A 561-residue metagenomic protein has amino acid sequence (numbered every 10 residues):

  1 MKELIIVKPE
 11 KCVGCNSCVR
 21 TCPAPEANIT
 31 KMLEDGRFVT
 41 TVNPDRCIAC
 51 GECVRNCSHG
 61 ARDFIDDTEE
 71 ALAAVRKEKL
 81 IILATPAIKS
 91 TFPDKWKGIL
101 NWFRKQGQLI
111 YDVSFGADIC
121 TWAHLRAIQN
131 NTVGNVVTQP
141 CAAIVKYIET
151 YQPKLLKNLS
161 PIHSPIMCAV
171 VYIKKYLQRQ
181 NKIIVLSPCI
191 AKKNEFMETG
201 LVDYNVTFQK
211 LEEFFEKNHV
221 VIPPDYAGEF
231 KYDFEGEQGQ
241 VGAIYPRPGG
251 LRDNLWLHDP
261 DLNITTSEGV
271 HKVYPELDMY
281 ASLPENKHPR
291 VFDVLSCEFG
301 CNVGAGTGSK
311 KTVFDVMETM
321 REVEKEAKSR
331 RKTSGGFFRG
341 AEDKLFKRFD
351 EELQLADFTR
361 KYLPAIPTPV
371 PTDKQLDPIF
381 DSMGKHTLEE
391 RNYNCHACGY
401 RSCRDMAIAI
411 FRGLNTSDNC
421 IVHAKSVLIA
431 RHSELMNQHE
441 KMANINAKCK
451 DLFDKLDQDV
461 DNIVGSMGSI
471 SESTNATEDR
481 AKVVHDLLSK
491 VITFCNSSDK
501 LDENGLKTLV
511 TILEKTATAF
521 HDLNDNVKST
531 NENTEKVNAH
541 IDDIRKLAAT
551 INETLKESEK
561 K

Functional and structural regions predicted by a protein language model:
M1-I6, L33-T40, E276-L283, Q375-K385: Short Cys/His-rich Zn2+-coordinating modules
L4, S17-T41, I48, E52-T68 (+2 more regions): Iron-sulfur cluster-binding cysteine motifs and their immediate structural context in ferredoxin-like electron-transfer
P9-C15, V19, P44-C50, V54 (+7 more regions): Residues immediately within or flanking Cys/His clusters that coordinate Zn2+ in small zinc-binding modules
I65-D381, R391, R401-R412: Iron-sulfur-associated redox domains of electron-transfer enzymes in respiratory and anaerobic energy metabolism
N286, K385-N392, T416, C420: Intrinsically disordered or highly flexible coil/loop and linker segments, enriched in small and charged/polar residues
K325-R330, K425-N437: Short, mixed-charge aromatic SLiMs
R401-S433: Short, amphipathic C-terminal "tail helix"
S433-K561: Long cytosolic alpha-helical coiled-coil signaling stalks of chemosensory transducers
